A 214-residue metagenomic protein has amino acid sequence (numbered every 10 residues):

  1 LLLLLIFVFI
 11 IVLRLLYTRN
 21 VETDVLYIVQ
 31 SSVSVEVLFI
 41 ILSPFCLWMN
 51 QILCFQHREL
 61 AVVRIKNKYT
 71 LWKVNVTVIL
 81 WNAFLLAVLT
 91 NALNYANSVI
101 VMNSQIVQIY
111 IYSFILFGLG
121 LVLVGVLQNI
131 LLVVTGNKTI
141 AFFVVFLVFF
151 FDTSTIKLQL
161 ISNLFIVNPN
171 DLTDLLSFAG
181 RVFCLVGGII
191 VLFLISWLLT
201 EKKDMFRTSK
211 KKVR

Functional and structural regions predicted by a protein language model:
L1-L2, N137: N-terminal membrane topogenic signal
L2-L3, V74, N82, R181-V186: Transmembrane alpha-helices of multi-pass eukaryotic membrane proteins
V8-I41, C46-W48, K73-T135, D174-L175: Secretory targeting signals
V12-S31, S104-Q108, K138-R214: Terminal transmembrane helical anchor/hairpin motif
W48-W81: Helix-loop-helix units of permease transmembrane domains in multi-pass membrane transporters, especially ABC
L53, V88, V122, V126 (+2 more regions): Transmembrane alpha-helix boundary/anchor motif
L60, L132, S196-T200: Residue-level marker of motif borders
A61-T70, Q128-T139, M205-F206: Membrane-interface helix-boundary motifs at transmembrane edges
